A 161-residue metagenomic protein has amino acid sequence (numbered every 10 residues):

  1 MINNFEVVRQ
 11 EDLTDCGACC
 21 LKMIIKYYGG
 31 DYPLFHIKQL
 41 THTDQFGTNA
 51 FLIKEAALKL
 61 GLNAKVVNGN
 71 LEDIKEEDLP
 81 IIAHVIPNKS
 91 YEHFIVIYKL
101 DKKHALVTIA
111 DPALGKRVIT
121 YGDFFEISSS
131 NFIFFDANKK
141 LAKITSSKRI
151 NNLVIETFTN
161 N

Functional and structural regions predicted by a protein language model:
M1, T41-T48, K54, N63 (+1 more regions): Noncatalytic regulatory segments and standalone regulatory/sensor domains
M1-E77, Y91, I109: Cysteine-nucleophile protease catalytic domains, especially the papain-like/related folds used in DUB/UBL proteases
